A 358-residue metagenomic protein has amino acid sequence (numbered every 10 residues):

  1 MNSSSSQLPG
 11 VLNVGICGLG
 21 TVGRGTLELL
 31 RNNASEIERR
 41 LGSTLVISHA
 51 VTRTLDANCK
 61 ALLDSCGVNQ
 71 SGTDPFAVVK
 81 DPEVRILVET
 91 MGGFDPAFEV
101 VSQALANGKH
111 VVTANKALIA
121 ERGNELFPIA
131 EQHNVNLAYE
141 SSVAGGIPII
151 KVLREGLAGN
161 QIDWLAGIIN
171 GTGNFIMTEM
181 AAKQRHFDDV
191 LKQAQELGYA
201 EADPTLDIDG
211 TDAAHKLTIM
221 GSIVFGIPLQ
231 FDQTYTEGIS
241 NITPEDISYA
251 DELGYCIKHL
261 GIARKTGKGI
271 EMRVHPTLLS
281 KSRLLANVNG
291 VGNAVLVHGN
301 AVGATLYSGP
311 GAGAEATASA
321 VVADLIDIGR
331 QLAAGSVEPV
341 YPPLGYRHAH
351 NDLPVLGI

Functional and structural regions predicted by a protein language model:
N2-N107: N-terminal glycine-/serine-/threonine-rich beta1-alpha1-beta2 phosphate-ribose binding loop of Rossmann-like
C17, A320, L325-I358: A conserved regulatory-domain signal marking ACT and ACT-like small-molecule sensing domains and adjacent regulatory
L27-R31, F76, F127, I150-R154 (+5 more regions): Predominant activation on well-ordered alpha-helical scaffold segments within soluble catalytic domains
M91, P96-N107, K116-R154: Rossmann-fold NAD(P)-binding glycine/threonine-rich loop
H110-V112: A short hydrophobic/small-residue beta-strand
E131-D212, I219: Rossmann-like NAD(P)H-binding beta-loop-alpha module
V190-N287, G292-A294: Substrate-binding/catalytic subdomain of NAD(P)-dependent oxidoreductase enzymes
I239, G303-T305, G309-E315: Glycine-rich phosphate/pyrophosphate-binding beta-alpha loops
